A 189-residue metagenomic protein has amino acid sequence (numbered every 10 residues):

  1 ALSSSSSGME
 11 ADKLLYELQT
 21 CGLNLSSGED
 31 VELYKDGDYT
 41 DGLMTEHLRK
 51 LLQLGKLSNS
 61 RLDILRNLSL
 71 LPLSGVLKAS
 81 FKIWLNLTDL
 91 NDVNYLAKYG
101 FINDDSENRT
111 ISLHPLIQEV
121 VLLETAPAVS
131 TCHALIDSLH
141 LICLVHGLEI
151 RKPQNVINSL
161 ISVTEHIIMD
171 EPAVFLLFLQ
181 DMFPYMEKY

Functional and structural regions predicted by a protein language model:
A1-D38: Amphipathic helix/helix-loop-helix segment enriched in hydrophobic residues with interspersed Lys/Arg and occasional
L2-S6, G22-L23, T45-T125, C132-D137: C-terminal boundary/linker of central alpha/beta nucleotide-binding cores
S4, G8, S74, L123 (+5 more regions): Alpha-solenoid helical repeat scaffolds
A11, D41, N86-D89, A128-V129 (+1 more regions): Flexible, glycine- and charge-enriched loops at secondary-structure boundaries
Y16-S27, Q53-L57, N86, K98 (+5 more regions): Generic surface-pattern signal
V31-Q53: Alpha-helix-centered segments that form part of catalytic cores
D38-T45, S58-N59, I150-Q154: Short, solvent-exposed loop/helix junctions and linker helices that flank or host conserved functional motifs
H133-K188: Extended alpha-helical scaffolding segments used for macromolecular assembly and cargo binding
